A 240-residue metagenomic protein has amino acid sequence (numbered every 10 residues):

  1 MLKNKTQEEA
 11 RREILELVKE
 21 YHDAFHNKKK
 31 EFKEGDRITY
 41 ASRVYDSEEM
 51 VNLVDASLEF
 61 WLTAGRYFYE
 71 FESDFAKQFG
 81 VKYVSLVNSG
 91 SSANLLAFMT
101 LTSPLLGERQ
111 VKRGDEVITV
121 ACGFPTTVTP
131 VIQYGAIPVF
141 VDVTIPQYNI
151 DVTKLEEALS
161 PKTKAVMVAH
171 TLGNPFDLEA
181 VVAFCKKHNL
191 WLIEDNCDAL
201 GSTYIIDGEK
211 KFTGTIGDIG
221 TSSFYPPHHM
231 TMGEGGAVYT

Functional and structural regions predicted by a protein language model:
M1-L62: N-terminal "arm"/small-domain region of PLP-dependent enzymes with the aminotransferase-like
L17, D23, N27, Y69-S73 (+6 more regions): PLP-dependent aminotransferase class I/II
E48, R66, T126, I150 (+1 more regions): Residues that form or flank phosphate/diphosphate-binding pockets in enzymes that use nucleotide phosphates
R66-E116, T129-Y134, F140: Phosphate-binding glycine-rich loop
S85, I118, V139, L192-I193 (+1 more regions): Structural detector of well-ordered beta-strand residues that form the stable sheet scaffold of enzyme domains
C122-V128: Conserved coil-to-alpha-helix start sites within the AMP-binding
I137-Q147: Short beta-strand->loop structural element characteristic of the AMP-binding/adenylate-forming
P146-Y239: Active-site phosphate-binding strand-loop segment of PLP-dependent enzymes
